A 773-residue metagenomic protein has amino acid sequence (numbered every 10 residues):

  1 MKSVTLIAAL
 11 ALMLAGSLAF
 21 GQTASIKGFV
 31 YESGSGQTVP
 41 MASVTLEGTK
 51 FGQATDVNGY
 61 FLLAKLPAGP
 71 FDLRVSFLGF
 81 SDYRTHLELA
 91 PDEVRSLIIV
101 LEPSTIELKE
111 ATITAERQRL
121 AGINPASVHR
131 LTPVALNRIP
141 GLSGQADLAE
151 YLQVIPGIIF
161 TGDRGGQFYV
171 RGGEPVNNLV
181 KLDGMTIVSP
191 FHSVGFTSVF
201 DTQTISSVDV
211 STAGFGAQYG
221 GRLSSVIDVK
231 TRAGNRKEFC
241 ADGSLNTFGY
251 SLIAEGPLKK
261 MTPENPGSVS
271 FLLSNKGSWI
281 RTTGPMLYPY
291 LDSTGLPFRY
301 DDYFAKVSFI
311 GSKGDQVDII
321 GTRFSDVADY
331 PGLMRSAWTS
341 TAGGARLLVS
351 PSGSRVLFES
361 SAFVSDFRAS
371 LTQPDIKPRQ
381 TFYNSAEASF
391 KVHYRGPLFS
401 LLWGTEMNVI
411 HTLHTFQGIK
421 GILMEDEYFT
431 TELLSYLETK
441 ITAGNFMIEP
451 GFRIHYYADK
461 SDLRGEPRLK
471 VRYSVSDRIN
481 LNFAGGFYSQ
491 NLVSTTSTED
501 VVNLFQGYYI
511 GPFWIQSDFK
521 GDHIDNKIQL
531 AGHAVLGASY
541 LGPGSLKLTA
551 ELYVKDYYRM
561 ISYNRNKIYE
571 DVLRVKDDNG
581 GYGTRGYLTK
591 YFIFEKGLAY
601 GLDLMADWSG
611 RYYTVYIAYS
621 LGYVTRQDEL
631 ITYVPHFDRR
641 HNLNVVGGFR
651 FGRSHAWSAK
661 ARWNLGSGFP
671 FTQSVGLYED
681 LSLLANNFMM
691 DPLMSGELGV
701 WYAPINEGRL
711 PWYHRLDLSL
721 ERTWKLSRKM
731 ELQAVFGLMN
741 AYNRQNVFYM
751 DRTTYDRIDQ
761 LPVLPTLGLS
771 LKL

Functional and structural regions predicted by a protein language model:
A19-E110, T114, Q118: Periplasm-facing N-terminal accessory domains of Gram-negative outer-membrane beta-barrel systems
S81, E88-P91, E110-G216, V226 (+1 more regions): Periplasmic N-terminal accessory/gating domains of Gram-negative outer-membrane beta-barrel systems
F196-S198, S206-A217, S225-G256, L273-G277 (+2 more regions): Short strand-turn segments of transmembrane beta-barrel domains in outer membranes, especially the first one or two
F248-W279, Y290-V327, R335-L357, Y394-L401 (+1 more regions): Transmembrane beta-barrel wall of Gram-negative outer-membrane proteins
R368, L413-F416, A458, R478-A534 (+4 more regions): Surface-exposed extracellular loop regions of Gram-negative outer-membrane beta-barrel proteins, predominantly
S385-K391, D426-Y428, E432-Y436, K527 (+3 more regions): Outer membrane beta-barrel strand-and-loop segments of large Gram-negative receptors, especially TonB-dependent
T442, V554-D556, V575-P670: Gram-negative outer-membrane beta-barrel transporters
N664-M689, L693-E697, R709-D717, E721-L773: C-terminal beta-signal and adjacent terminal beta-strands/loops of Gram-negative outer-membrane beta-barrel proteins
